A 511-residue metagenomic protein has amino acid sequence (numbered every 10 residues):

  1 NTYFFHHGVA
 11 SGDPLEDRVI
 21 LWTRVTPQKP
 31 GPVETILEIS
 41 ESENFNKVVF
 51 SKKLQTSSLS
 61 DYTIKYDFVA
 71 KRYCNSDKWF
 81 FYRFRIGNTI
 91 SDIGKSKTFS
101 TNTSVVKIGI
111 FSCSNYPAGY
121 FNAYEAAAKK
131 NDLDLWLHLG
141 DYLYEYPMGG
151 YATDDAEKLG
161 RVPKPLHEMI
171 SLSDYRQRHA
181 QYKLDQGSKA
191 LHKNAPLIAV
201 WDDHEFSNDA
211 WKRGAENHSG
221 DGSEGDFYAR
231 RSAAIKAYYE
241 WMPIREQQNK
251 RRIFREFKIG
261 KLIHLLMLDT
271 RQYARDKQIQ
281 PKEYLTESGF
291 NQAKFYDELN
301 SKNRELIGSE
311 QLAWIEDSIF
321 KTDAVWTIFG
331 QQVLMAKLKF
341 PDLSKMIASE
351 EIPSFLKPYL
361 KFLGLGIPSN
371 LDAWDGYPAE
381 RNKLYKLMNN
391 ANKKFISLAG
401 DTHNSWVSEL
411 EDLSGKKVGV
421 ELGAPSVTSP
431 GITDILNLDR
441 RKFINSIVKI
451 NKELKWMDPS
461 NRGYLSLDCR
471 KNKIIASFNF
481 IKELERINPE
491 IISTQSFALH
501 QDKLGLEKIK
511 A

Functional and structural regions predicted by a protein language model:
N1-A511: Metal-dependent phosphoester/phosphodiester hydrolase catalytic core
